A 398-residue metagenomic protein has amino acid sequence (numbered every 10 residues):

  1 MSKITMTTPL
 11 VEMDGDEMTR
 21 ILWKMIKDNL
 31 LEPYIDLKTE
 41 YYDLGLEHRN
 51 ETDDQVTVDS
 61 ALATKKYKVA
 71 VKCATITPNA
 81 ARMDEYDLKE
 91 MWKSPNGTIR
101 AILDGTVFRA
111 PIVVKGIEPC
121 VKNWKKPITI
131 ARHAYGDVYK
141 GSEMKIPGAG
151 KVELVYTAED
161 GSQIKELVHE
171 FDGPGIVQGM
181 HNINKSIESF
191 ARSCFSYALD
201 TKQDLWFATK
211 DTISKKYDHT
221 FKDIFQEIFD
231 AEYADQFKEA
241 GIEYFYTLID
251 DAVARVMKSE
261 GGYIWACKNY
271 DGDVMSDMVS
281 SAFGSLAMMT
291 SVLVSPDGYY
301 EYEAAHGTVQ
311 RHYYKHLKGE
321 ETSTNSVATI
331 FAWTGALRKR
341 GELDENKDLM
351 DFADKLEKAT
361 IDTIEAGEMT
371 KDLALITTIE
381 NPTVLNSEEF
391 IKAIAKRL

Functional and structural regions predicted by a protein language model:
S2-T8, M18, L22-W23, D28-T52 (+1 more regions): N-terminal alpha-helical transmembrane segments of multi-pass membrane transport and channel/translocase proteins
M6-M25, N29, L154-T247: Glycine-rich phosphate/diphosphate-binding loop of Rossmann-like nucleotide-binding domains
I35-Y41, T201-T209, Y233-Y246, G341-A353 (+1 more regions): Flexible, glycine/charged-enriched surface loops at secondary-structure junctions
E47-E159, Q163, Y270-V274: N-terminal glycine-rich phosphate/adenylate-binding segment common to multiple enzyme folds
R49-L62, F229, Y233-G262: A structured beta-alpha segment of the ubiquitous adenosine-cofactor-binding alpha/beta core
A134-Y135, K140-A191, A198, L343-N346 (+2 more regions): Glycine-rich phosphate/pyrophosphate-binding loop and the adjoining helix
V256-K355, D362-A366: Glycine-rich phosphate/nucleotide-binding loop
